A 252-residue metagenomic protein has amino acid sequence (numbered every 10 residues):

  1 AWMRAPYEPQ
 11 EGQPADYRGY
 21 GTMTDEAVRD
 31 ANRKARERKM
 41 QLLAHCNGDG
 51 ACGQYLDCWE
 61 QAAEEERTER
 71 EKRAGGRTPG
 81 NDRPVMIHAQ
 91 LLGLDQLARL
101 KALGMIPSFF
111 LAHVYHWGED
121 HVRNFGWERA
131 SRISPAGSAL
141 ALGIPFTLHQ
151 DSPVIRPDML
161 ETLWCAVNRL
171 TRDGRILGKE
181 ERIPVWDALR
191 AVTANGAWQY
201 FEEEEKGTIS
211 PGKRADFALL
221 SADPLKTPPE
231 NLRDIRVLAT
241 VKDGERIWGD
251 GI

Functional and structural regions predicted by a protein language model:
A1-Q41, E69-K72, L97: Active-site-adjacent helix-turn-beta-strand microarchitecture at beta-sheet edges that either contains or buttresses
R33-L43, G50-P84, A89, L94-K226 (+2 more regions): His/Asp/Glu-enriched, well-ordered alpha-helical/loop segment that forms or immediately abuts the divalent-metal
G249-I252: Glycine- and charge-enriched low-complexity intrinsically disordered segments
